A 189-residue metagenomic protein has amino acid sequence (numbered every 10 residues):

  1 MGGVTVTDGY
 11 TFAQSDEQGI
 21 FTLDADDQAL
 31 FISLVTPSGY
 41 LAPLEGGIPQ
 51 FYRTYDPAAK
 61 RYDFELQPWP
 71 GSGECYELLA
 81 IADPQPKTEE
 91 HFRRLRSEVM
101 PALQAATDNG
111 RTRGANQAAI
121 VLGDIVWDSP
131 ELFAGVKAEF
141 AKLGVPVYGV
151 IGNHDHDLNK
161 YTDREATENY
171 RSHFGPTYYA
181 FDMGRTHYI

Functional and structural regions predicted by a protein language model:
G2-T7, F31-I32: Hydrophobic beta-strand segments
G3, Y10, I48-F51, R61 (+1 more regions): Short, acidic/polar N-cap/turn motifs at the starts of alpha helices
T5-D24: Short, acidic Ser/Thr/Gly-rich low-complexity loop/linker segments typical of extracellular and cell-surface proteins
T7, E17, A58, H173-G175: Residues that act as N-cap/strand-start positions at coil-to-secondary-structure junctions
T11-F12, D27-L44: A short, solvent-exposed beta-strand micro-motif common in secreted/extracellular proteins
S38-P43, R53, E131-I189: Extended active-site neighborhood of metal-dependent phosphoesterases/phosphodiesterases
L41, G46-A134: N-terminal active-site segment of His-dependent metallophosphoesterases
